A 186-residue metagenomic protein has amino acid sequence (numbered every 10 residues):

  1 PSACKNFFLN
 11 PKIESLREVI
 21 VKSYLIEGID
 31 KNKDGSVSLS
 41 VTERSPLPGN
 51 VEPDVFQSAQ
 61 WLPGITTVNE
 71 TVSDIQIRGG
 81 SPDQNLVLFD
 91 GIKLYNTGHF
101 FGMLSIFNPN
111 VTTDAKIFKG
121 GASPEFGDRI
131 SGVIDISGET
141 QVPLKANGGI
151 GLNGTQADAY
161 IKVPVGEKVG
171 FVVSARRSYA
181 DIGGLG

Functional and structural regions predicted by a protein language model:
S2-P48, F56, P82: Short, acidic, small-residue-rich periplasmic hinge/interaction motif at the N-terminus of Gram-negative outer-membrane
F7, L62, I106-N147, Y160: A beta-strand signature from Gram-negative outer-membrane beta-barrel systems, especially the internal plug domain
N10, S58, R78, F118 (+2 more regions): Transmembrane beta-barrel domains of outer membrane proteins
S23, G148-G154, V173-Y179: Transmembrane beta-barrel strands of outer-membrane/channel proteins
P46-P48, I92-K119: Short acidic/polar hinge/loop motifs at secondary-structure boundaries that mediate gating or recognition
L47, F56-K93: Extracytoplasmic beta-strand/coil segments of soluble accessory domains associated with Gram-negative outer-membrane
P53, D128-I130, N153-A157: Residues that define the transmembrane beta-barrel architecture of outer-membrane proteins
P143-L144, P164-G186: Periplasmic-side early beta-strands and strand-to-turn transitions of outer-membrane beta-barrels
